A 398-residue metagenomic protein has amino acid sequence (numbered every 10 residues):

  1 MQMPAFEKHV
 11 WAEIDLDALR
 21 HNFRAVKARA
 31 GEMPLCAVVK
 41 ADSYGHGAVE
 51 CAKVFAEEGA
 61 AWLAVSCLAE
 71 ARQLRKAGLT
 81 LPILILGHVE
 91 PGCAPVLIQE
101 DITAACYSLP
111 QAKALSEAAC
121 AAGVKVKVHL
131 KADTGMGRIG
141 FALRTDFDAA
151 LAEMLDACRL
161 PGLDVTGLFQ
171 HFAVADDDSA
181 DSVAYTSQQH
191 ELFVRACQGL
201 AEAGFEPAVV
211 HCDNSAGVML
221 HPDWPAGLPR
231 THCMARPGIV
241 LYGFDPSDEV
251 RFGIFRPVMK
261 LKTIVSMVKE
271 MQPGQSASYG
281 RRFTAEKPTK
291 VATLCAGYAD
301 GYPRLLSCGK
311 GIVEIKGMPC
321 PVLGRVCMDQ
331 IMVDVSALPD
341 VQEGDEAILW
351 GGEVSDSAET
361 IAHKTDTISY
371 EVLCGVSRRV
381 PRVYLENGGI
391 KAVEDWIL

Functional and structural regions predicted by a protein language model:
Q2-R20, R24, A69-E70, V89-P91 (+3 more regions): Active-site anion/phosphate-binding pocket segments in diverse small-molecule metabolic enzymes
P4-F6, V10-E13, A18-H21, G31-V209: Active-site-proximal beta-alpha core segment in soluble small-molecule metabolic enzymes
